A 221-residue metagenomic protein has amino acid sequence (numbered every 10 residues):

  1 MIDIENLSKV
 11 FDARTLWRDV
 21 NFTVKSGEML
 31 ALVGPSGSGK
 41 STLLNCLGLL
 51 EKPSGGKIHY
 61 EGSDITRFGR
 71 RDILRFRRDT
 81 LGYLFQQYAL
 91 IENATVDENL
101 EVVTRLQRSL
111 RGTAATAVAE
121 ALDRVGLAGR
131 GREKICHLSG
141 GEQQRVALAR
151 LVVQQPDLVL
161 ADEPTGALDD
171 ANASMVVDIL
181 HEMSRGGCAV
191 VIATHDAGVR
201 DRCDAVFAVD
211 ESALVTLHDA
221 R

Functional and structural regions predicted by a protein language model:
I2, W17-D19, F76: Conserved structural motif at the start of ABC-family nucleotide-binding domains
G48: Helix-to-loop junction immediately C-terminal to a conserved catalytic motif
G56-D64: Conserved ABC transporter NBD signature motif
I65-G82, R185: ABC ATPase NBD coupling module
E133, V153-Q154, G186: Conserved signature/switch motifs of ABC ATPase nucleotide-binding domains
K134-L138, E142: Conserved ABC ATPase signature
V159-D162: Catalytic Walker B motif of ABC-type/P-loop ATPase nucleotide-binding domains
